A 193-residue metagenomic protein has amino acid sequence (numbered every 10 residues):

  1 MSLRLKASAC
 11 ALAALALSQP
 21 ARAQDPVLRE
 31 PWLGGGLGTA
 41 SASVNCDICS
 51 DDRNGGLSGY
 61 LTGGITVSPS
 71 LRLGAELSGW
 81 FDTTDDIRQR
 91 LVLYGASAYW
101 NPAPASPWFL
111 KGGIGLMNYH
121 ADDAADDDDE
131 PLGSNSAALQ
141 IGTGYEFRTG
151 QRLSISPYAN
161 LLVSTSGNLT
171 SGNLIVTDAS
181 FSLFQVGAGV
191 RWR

Functional and structural regions predicted by a protein language model:
M1-L28: Cleavable N-terminal export/targeting peptides
A9, N45-I48: The N-terminal extracellular segments of secreted preproproteins, especially immediately downstream of signal
Q24-P26, E30, T39-S41, L57-S156 (+1 more regions): Gram-negative (and chloroplast) outer-membrane scaffold detector with strong preference for beta-barrel transmembrane
S43-C46, A124-D128, L169-G172: Extracytoplasmic loops and strand-loop junctions of Gram-negative outer membrane beta-barrel proteins
S50-D52: Hydrophobic transmembrane alpha-helices
Y158-N160: Internal, hydrophobic beta-strand segments that form the core of beta-sheet-rich folds
V176-S182: Individual transmembrane alpha-helices with interfacial aromatic-anchor signatures
